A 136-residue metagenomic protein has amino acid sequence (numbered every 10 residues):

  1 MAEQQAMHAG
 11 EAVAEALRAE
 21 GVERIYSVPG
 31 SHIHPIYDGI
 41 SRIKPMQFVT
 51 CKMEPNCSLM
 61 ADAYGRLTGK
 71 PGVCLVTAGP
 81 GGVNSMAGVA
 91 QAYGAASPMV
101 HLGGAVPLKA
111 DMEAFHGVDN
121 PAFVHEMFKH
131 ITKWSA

Functional and structural regions predicted by a protein language model:
M1-A136: N-terminal alpha/beta PP-like core and its mobile active-site loop of ThDP/TPP-dependent enzymes
